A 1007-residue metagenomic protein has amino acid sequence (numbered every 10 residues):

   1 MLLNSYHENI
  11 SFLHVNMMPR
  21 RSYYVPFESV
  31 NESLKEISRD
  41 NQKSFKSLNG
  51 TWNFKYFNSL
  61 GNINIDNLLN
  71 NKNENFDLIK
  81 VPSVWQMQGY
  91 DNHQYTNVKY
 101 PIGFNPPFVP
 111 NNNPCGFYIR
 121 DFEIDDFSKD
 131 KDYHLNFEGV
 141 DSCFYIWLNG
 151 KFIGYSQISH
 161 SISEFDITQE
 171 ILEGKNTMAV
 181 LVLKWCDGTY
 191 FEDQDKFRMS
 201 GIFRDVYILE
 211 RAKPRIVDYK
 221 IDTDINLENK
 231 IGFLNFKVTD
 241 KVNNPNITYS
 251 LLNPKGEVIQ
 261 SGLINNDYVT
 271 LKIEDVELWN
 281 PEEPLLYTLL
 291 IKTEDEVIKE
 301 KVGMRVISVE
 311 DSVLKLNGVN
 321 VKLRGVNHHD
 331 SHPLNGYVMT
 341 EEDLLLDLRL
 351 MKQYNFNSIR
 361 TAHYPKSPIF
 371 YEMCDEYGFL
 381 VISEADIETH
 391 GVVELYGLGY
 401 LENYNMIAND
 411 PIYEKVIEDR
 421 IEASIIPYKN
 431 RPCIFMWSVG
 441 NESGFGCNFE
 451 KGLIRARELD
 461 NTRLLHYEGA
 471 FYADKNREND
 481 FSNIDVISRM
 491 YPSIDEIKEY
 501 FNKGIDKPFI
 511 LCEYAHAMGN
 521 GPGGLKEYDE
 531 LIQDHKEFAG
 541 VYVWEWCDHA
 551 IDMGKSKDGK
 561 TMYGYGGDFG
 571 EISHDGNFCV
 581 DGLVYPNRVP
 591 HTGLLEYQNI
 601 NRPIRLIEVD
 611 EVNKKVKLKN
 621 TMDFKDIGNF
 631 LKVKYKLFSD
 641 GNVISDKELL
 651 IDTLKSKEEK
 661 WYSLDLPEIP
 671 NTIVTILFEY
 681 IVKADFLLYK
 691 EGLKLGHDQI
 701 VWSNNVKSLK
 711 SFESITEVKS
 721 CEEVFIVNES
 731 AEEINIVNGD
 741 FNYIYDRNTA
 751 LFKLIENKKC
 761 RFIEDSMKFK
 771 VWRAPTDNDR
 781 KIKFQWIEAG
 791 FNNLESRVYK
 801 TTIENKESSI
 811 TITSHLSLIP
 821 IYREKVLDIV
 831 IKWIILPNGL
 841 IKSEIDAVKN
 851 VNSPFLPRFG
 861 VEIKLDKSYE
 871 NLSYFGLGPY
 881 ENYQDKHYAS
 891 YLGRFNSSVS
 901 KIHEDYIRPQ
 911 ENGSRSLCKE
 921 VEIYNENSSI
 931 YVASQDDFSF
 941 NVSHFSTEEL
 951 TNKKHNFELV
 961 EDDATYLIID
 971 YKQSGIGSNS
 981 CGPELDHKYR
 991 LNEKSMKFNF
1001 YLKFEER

Functional and structural regions predicted by a protein language model:
L2-H14, M18-R21, S38-R39, N53-S59 (+8 more regions): Accessory beta-strand-rich segments of carbohydrate-active enzymes
L2-S38, T96, Y190, I298-K617 (+2 more regions): Extended substrate-binding grooves/exosites of carbohydrate-active enzymes
E8, M87, N92, K99-F108 (+9 more regions): An acidic-aromatic loop/edge-strand motif
Q86-G89, G139, K184, N280 (+2 more regions): Beta-strand/loop-rich accessory regions of lumenal/periplasmic or secreted enzymes, predominantly carbohydrate-active
L148, K230-L263, K615-L650, T672-I681: Beta-strand-rich binding/interaction modules
L172-K175, K241-S308, L677-S711: Extended acidic/polar, glycine-enriched regions that form or flank non-catalytic beta-rich accessory modules
K213-V242, H591-L631, E717-A731, I845: Surface beta-strand/loop "capping" patches
N266-E274, G641-N671: Intrinsically disordered, low-complexity Pro/Gly/Ser/Thr-rich segments with frequent PxxP/GP/PP motifs and embedded
